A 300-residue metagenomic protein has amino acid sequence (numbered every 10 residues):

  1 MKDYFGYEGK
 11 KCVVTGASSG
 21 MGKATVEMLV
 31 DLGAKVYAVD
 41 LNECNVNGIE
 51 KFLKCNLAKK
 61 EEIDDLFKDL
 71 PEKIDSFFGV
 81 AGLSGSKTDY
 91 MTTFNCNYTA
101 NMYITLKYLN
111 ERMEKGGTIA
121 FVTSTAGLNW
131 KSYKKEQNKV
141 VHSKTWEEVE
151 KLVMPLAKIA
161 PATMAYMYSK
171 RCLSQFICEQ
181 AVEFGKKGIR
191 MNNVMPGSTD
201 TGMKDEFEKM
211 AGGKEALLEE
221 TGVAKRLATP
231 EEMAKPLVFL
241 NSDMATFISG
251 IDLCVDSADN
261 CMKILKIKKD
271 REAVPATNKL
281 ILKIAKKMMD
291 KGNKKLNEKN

Functional and structural regions predicted by a protein language model:
K11, S18-S19: Conserved glycine-rich cofactor-binding loop
S18, T25-E27: N-terminal Rossmann NAD(P)H-binding glycine-rich loop of SDR-like oxidoreductase domains
N47-E61: Rossmann-fold cofactor-recognition segment
L83-K87, T118-K186, S198-T199: Catalytic loop of short-chain dehydrogenase/reductase
Y103, Y166, S174, N193 (+3 more regions): C-terminal helical subdomain
N110, V182-E183, T246: Alpha-helical segment proximal to the catalytic Tyr-Lys
M195-E206: Short, flexible catalytic-loop segment of classical short-chain dehydrogenase/reductase
